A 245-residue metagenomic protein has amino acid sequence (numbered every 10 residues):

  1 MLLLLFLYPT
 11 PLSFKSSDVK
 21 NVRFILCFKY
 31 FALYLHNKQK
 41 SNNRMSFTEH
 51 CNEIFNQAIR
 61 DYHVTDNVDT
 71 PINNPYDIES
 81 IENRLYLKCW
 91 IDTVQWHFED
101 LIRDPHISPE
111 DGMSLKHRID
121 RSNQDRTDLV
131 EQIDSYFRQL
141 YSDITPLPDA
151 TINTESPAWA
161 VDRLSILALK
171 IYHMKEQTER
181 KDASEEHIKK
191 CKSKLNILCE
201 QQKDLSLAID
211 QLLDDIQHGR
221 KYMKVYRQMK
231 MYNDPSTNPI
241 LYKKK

Functional and structural regions predicted by a protein language model:
L4, T10, S16-R23, N42-R44: N-terminal amphipathic/hydrophobic targeting modules at extreme N-termini, encompassing cleavable Sec/SRP-type signal
F6-L7, K15, F28, I54: Generic signature of intrinsically disordered, low-complexity, basic-rich segments and short cationic peptides
S13-F14, L35: Compositionally biased non-globular segments, especially hydrophobic aliphatic-rich helices of signal peptides
R23-I25, Y30-H36, S41: Short, positively charged and aromatic/hydrophobic N-terminal segments
R44-K245: Anionic, Ser/Thr-rich low-complexity intrinsically disordered regions
